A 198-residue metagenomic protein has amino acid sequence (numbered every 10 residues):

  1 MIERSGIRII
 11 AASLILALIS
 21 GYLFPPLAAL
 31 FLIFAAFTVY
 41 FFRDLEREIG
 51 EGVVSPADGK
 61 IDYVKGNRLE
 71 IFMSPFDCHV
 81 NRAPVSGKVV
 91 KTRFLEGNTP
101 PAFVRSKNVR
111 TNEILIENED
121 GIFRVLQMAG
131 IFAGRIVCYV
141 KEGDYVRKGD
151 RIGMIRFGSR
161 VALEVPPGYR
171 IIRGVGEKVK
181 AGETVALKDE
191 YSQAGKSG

Functional and structural regions predicted by a protein language model:
M1-G198: Contiguous, well-folded functional domains in the mature portion of proteins
